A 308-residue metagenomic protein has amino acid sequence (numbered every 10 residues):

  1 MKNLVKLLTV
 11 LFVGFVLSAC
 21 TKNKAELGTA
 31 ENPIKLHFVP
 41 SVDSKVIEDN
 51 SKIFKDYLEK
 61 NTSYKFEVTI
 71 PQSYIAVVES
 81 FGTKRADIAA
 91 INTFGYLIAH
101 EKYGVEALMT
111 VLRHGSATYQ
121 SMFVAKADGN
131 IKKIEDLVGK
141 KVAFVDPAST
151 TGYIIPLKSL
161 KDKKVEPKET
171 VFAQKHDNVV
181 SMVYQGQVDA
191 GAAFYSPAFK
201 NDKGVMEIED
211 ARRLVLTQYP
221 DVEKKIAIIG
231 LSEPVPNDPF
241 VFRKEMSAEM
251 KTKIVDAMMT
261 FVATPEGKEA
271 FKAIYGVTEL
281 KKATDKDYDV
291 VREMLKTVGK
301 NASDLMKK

Functional and structural regions predicted by a protein language model:
V16-A19: C-terminal motif of bacterial Sec signal peptides marking the signal peptidase cleavage site
T21-N23: Bacterial signal peptide processing site
E26-T93: Extracytoplasmic small-molecule ligand-binding "clamshell" domains of the periplasmic binding protein/Venus flytrap
E31-I53, E59, I208, M246-K308: An extracytoplasmic/periplasmic, membrane-proximal ligand-sensing/linker region
K35-P40, H114-M122, R213-K244, T252-V255 (+2 more regions): Periplasmic-binding protein-like
P40, I70-Y74, K84-Y103, V111 (+4 more regions): Beta->alpha turn/N-cap motifs
V111-V165: A conserved helix-loop-strand patch within extracytoplasmic ligand-binding domains of the periplasmic binding
K141-E249: Pocket-lining segment of extracytoplasmic ligand-binding domains
